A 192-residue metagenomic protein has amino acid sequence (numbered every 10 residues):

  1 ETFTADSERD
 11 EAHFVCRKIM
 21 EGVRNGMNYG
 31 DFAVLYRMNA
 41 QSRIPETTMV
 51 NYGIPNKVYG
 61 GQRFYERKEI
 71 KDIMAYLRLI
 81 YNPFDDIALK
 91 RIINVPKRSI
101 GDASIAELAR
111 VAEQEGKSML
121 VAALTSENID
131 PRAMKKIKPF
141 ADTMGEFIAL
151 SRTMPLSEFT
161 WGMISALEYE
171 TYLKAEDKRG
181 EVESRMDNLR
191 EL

Functional and structural regions predicted by a protein language model:
E1, V50-I54, Q62-P96: Conserved short internal alpha-helix adjacent to the catalytic or cofactor-binding core of large enzyme scaffolds
E1-N56, R78-N82, Q114, M134 (+1 more regions): Helicase P-loop NTPase motor core
N28, I54, P96, A122-L192: Accessory C-terminal helicase-associated subdomains
V58-Y59, F64-R67, R179-E183: Accessory nucleic acid-recognition modules appended to NTPase machines
Y59, M119-A123: Conserved C-terminal helix/linker of AAA+ ATPases
A106-V111: C-terminal helical "lid" of AAA+/P-loop NTPase domains
